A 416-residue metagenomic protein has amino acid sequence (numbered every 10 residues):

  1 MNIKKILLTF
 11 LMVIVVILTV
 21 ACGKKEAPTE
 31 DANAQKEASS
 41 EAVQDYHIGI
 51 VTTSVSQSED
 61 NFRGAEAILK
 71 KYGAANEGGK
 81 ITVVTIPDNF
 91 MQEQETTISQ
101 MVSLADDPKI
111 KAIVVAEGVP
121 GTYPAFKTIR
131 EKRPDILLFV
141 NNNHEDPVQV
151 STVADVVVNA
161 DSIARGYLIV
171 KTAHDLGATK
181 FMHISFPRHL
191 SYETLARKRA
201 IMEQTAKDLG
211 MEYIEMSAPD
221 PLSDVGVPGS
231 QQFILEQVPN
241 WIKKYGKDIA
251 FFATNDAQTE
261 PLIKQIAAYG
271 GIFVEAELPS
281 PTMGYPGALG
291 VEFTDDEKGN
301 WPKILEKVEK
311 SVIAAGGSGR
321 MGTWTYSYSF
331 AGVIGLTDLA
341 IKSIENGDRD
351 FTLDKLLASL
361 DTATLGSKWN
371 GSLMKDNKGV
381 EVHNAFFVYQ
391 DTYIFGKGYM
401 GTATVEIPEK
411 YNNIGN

Functional and structural regions predicted by a protein language model:
L18-A21: C-terminal motif of bacterial Sec signal peptides marking the signal peptidase cleavage site
E41-I98, V114-P120, L195: Extracytoplasmic "Venus flytrap"
G49-T52, D107-G118, I136-N141, M182-I184 (+4 more regions): Periplasmic-binding protein-like
A65, S162-E215, A340, I344: An alpha-beta-alpha
T128-A160: Flexible loop/hinge segments that line or gate small-molecule binding clefts
V148-T172, H189, M321-Y328: Short beta-strand elements at the ligand-binding edges of bilobed clamshell
K207-Y213, E260-E345: Extracellular/periplasmic periplasmic-binding protein-like sensory domains
L305-N416: Hinge/cleft segment of the Venus flytrap/periplasmic-binding protein
